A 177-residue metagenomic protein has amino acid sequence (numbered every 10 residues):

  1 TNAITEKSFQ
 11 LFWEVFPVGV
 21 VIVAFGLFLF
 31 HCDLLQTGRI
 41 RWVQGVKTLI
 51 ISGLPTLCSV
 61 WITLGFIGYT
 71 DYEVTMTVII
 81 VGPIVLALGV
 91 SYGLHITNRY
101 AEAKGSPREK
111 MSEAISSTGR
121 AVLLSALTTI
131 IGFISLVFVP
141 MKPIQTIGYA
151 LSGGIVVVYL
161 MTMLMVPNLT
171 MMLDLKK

Functional and structural regions predicted by a protein language model:
T1-K177: Membrane-embedded transmembrane helical bundles of large multi-pass transporters/channels
